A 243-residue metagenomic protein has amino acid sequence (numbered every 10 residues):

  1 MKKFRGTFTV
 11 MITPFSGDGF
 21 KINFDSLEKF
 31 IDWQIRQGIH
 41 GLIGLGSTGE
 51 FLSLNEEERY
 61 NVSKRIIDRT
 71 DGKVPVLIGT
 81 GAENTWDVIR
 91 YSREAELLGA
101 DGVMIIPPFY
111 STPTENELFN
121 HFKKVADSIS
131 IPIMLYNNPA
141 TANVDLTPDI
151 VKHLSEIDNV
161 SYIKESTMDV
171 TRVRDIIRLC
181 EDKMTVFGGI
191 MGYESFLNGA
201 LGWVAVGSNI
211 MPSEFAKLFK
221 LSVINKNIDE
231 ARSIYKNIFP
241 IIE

Functional and structural regions predicted by a protein language model:
K2-D145, V151: Active-site beta->alpha loop and helix N-cap motifs at the rims of alpha/beta catalytic domains
D127-S128, P139-E243: Catalytic alpha/beta core domains of metabolic enzymes, predominantly
